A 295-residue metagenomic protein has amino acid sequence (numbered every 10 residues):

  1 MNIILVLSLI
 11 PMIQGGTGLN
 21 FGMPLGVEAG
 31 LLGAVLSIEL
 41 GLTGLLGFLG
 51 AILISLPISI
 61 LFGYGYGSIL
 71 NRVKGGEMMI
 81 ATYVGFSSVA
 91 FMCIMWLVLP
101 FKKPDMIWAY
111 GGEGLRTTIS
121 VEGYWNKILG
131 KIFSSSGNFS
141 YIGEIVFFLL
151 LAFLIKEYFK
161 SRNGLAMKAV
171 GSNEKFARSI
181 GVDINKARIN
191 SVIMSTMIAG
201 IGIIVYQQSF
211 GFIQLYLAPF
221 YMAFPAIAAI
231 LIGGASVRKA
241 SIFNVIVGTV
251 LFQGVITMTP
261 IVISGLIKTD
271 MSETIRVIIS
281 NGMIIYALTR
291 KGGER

Functional and structural regions predicted by a protein language model:
M1-G41, Y64-G75, L231-K239, G282: Single transmembrane alpha-helix segments in multi-pass membrane proteins
S8, S172-K186, G248, T257-R295: Cytosolic-side transmembrane-helix boundaries in multi-pass membrane proteins
I13-G30, N71-V84, A166, N190 (+4 more regions): Short, non-helical or kinked segments that cap or interrupt transmembrane helices
L31-L36, F86-I94, G200, V250-I261: Aromatic-anchored segments of alpha-helical transmembrane domains
T43-V89, F252: Alpha-helical transmembrane segments within multi-pass membrane transporters and channels
S88-K160, K268-S272: Transmembrane helix-bundle core of multi-pass membrane transporters and related energy-transducing complexes
S136-Q214: Helix-loop-helix "hairpin" substructures at the membrane interface of multi-pass membrane proteins
T196-I203, S209-V277: Transmembrane alpha-helical segments in multi-pass inner-membrane proteins
